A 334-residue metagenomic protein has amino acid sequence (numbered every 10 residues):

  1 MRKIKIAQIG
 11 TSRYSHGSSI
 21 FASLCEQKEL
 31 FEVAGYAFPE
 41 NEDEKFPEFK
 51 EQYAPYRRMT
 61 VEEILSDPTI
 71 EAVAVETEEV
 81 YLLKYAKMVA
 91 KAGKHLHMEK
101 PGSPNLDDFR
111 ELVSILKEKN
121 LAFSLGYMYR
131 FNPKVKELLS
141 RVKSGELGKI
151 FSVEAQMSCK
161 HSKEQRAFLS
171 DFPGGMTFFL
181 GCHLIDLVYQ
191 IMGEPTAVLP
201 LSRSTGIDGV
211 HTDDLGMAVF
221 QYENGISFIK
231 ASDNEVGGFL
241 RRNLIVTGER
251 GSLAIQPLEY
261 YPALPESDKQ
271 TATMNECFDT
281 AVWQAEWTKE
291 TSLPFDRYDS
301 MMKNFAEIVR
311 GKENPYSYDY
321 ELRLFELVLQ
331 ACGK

Functional and structural regions predicted by a protein language model:
M1-K3, I9, A37, A72-A74 (+2 more regions): C-terminal helix-rich "cap/oligomerization" subdomain common to oxidoreductases
M1-Q52, A306: N-terminal Rossmann-like dinucleotide-binding module
S12-R13, Y129-G209: Predominantly a Rossmann-like dinucleotide-binding segment in NAD(P)-dependent oxidoreductases
N41, G237, K289-K303: Active-site loop of classical SDR/Rossmann-like NAD(P)-dependent oxidoreductases, centered on the catalytic Tyr-X3-Lys
Y53-I115: Beta-loop-alpha module in the N-terminal Rossmann-like domain of NAD(P)-dependent dehydrogenases, especially those
E111-Y129, K149-V153: Rossmann-fold dehydrogenase core element
F179, D186-P262, M302-K312: Contiguous beta-strand/loop segments that form the cofactor/metal-binding neighborhood of enzyme cores
